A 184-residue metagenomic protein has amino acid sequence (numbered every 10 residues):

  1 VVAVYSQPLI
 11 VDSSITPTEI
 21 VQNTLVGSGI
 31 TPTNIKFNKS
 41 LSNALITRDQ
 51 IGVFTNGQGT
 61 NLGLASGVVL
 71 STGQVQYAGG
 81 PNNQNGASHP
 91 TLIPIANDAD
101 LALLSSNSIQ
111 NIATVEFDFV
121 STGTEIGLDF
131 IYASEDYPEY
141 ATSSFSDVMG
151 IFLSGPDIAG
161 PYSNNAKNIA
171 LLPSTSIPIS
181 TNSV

Functional and structural regions predicted by a protein language model:
V4-V184: Aromatic (Trp/Tyr/Phe) and Gly/Pro-enriched flexible surface segments
